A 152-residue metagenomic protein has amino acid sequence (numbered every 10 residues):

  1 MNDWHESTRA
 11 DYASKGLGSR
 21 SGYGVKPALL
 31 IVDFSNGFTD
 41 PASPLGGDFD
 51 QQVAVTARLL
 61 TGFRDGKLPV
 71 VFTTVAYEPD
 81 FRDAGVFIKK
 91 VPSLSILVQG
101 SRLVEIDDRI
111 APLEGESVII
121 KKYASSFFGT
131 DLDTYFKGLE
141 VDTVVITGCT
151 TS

Functional and structural regions predicted by a protein language model:
M1-L113: Active-site acidic carboxylates
S35, A76, A124, T150-T151: Catalytic metal-binding/acid-base residues of hydrolase active sites
G100-C149: Internal catalytic-core helix/loop-beta-alpha segment that presents or stabilizes conserved functional determinants
